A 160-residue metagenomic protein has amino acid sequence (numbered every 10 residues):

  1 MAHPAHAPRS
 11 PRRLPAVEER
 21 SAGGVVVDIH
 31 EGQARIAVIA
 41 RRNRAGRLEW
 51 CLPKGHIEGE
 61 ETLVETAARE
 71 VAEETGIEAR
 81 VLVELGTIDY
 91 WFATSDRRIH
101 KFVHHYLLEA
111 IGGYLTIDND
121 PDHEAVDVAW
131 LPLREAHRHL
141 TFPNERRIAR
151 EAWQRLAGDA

Functional and structural regions predicted by a protein language model:
A2-L52: N-terminal strand-loop-strand
A7, R138-A160: Charged phosphate-binding loop/patch that engages nucleotide di/tri-phosphates or the phosphate backbone of nucleic
V26, R47, E60, L107 (+1 more regions): A periodicity- and composition-biased signal for non-globular, repetitive helical segments
I29, I111, Q154: Residue-level marker of positions within ordered structural domains that often coincide with functionally constrained
I57-R147: Unchanged
